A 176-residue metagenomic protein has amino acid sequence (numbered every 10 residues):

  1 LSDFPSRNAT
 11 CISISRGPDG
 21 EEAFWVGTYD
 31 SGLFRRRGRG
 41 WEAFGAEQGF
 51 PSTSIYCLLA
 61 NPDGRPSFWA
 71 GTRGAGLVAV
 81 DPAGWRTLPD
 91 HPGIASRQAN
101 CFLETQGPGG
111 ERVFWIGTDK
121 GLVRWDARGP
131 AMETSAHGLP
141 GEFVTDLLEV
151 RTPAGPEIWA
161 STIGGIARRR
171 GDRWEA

Functional and structural regions predicted by a protein language model:
L1-A176: Carboxylate-rich, polar loop motifs that coordinate divalent cations or form catalytic acidic clusters
